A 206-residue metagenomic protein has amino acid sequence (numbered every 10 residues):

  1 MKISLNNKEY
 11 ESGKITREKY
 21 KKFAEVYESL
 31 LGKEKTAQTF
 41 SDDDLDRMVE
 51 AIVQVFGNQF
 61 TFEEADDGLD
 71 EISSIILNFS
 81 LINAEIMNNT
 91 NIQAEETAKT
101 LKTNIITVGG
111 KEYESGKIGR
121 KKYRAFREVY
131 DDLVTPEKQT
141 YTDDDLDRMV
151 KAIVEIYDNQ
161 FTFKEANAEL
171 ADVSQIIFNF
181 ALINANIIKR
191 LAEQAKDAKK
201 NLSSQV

Functional and structural regions predicted by a protein language model:
M1-N6: Short, intrinsically disordered N-terminal pre-domain segments
N7-E9, G110-E112: Residue-level detection of beta-strand-connecting loop/turn positions
K14-T103, E114-V206: Short, surface-exposed, charged amphipathic helix/loop patches that serve as local interaction elements
T107: Acidic surface patches and DE-rich sequence motifs
